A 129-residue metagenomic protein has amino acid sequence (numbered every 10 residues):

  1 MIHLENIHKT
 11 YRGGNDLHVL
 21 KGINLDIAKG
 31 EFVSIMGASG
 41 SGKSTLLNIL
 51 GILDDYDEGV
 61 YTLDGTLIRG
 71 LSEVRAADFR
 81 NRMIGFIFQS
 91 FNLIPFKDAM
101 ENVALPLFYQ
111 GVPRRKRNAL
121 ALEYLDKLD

Functional and structural regions predicted by a protein language model:
L17, I68-G85: ABC ATPase NBD coupling module
M36-A38: The feature captures the beta-strand-to-loop junction immediately N-terminal to the Walker
G51: Helix-to-loop junction immediately C-terminal to a conserved catalytic motif
D57-L67: ABC nucleotide-binding domain "signature motif"
T66-L67, F108, R115-D129: Conserved ABC ATPase "signature" region
K97-P106: Short coil-to-helix segment of the ABC ATPase nucleotide-binding domain corresponding to the Q-loop/switch region
